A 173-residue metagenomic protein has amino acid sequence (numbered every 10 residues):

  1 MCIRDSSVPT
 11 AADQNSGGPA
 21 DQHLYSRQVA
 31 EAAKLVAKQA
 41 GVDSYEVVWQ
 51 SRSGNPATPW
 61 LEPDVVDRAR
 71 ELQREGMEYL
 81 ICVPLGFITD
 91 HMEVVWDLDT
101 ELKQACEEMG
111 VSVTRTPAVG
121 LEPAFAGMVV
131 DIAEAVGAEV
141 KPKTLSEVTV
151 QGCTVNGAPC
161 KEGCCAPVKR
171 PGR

Functional and structural regions predicted by a protein language model:
M1-I3: Short, small-residue-biased leader/transition segments that mark boundaries at the very start of proteins
S7-P9, S51-S53, G86-I88, V119-L121: Active-site-proximal loop/turn and secondary-structure-junction residues that shape catalytic pockets, frequently
P9-L61, V66-E75: Redox- and metal-dependent alpha/beta enzyme cores, enriched for Fe-S-associated oxidoreductases and cofactor-handling
A30-R52, K103-I132: Short, flexible loop segments at boundaries between secondary-structure elements
P56, T89-E93, P123-F125: Short active-site-adjacent structural elements
E62-V113: Glycine/proline-rich loop-helix segments at beta-alpha junctions forming the active-site rim of enzyme cores
T100-K103, E107, T116-R173: C-terminal accessory extensions appended to soluble enzyme cores
